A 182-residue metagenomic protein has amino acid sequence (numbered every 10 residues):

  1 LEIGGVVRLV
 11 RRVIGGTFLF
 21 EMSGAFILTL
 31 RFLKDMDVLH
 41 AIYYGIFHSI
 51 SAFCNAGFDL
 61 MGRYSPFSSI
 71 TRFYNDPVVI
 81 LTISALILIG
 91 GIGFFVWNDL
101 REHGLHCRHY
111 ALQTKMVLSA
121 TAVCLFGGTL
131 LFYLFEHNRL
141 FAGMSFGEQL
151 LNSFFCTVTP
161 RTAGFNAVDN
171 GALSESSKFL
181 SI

Functional and structural regions predicted by a protein language model:
L1-I182: Membrane-proximal intracellular helices of multi-pass ion channels
